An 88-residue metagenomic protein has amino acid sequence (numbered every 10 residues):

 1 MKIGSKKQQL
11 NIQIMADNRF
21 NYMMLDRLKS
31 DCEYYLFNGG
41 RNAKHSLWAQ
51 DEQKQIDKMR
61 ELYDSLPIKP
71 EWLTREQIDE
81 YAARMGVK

Functional and structural regions predicted by a protein language model:
M1-D17, P70-E71, E76, E80-K88: Short intrinsically disordered terminal tails
G4-A43: N-terminal acidic leader/helix
R27-E76: Acidic, low-complexity, intrinsically disordered interaction modules
